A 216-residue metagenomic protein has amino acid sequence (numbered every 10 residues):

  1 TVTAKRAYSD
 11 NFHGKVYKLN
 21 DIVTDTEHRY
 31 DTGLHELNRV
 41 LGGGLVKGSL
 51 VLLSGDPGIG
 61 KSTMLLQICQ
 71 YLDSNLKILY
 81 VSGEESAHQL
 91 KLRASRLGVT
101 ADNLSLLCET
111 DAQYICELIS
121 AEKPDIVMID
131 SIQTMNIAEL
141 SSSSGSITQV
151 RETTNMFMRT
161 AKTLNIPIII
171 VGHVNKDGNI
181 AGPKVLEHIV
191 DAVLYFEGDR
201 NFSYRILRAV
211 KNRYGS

Functional and structural regions predicted by a protein language model:
T1-V2: N-terminal cysteine/histidine-rich coordination modules
K5-L19, S120-P124, Q133, I189 (+1 more regions): Conserved P-loop NTPase
Y8-L97, C116, S120: The Walker A/P-loop phosphate-binding site
T26-H28, S54, L79, A101-E109 (+1 more regions): Flexible beta-alpha connector loops of hexameric P-loop NTPases
Y80-S82, S105, I126-I129, I166-H173 (+1 more regions): Structural recognition of the conserved hydrophobic beta-strand(s) that form the central parallel beta-sheet of P-loop
I119, D125, I137, Q149-K162 (+1 more regions): Active-site-proximal cofactor/substrate-binding loop regions of enzyme domains
K123-S142: Conserved P-loop NTPase "ATPase switch" module shared by AAA+ and STAND
M158-S216: Phosphate-binding/switch region of NTP-binding enzymes
